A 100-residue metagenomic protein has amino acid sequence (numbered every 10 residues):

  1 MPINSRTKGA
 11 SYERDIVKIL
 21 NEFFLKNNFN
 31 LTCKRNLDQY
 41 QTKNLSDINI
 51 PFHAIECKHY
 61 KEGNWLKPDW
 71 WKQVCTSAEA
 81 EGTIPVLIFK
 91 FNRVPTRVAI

Functional and structural regions predicted by a protein language model:
M1-I100: Catalytic phosphate/metal-binding cores of nucleic-acid and nucleotide-processing enzymes, i.e., regions that mediate
